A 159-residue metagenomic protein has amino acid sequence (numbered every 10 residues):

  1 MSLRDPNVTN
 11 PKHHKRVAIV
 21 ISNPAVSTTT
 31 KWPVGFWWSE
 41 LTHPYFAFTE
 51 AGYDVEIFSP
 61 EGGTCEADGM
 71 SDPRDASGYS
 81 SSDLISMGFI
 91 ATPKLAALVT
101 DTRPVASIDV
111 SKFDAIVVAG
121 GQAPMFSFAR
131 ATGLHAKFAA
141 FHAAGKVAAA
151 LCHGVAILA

Functional and structural regions predicted by a protein language model:
M1-A144, I157-A159: Extended, subdomain-level signal for the structured scaffold at the beginning of enzyme domains
A148-A149: Structural detector of well-ordered beta-strand residues that form the stable sheet scaffold of enzyme domains
H153-V155: Rossmann-fold NAD(P)-binding glycine/threonine-rich loop
